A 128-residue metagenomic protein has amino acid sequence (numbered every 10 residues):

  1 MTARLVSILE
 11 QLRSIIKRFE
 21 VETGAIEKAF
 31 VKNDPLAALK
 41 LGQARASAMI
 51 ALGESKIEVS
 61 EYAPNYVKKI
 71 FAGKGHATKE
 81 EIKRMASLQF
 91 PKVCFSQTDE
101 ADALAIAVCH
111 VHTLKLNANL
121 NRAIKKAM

Functional and structural regions predicted by a protein language model:
M1-M128: Phosphate- and other anionic-substrate recognition elements at nucleic-acid/protein interfaces
